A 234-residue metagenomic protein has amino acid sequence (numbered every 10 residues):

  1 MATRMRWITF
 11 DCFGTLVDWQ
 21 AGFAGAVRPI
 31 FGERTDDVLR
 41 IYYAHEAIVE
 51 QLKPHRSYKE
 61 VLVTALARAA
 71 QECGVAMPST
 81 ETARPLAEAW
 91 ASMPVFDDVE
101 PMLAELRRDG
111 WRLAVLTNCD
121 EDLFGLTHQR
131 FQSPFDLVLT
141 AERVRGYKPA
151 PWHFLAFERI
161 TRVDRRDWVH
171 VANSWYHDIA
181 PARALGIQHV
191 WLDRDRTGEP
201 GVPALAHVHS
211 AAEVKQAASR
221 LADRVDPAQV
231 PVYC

Functional and structural regions predicted by a protein language model:
M1-I8, Q20, A67, M77 (+3 more regions): Asp-based, Mg2+/Mn2+-dependent phosphohydrolase catalytic module
A2-P101, R108-D109, Y233: N-terminal helical cap/lid subdomain that shapes the substrate entry/recognition surface in HAD-like hydrolases
